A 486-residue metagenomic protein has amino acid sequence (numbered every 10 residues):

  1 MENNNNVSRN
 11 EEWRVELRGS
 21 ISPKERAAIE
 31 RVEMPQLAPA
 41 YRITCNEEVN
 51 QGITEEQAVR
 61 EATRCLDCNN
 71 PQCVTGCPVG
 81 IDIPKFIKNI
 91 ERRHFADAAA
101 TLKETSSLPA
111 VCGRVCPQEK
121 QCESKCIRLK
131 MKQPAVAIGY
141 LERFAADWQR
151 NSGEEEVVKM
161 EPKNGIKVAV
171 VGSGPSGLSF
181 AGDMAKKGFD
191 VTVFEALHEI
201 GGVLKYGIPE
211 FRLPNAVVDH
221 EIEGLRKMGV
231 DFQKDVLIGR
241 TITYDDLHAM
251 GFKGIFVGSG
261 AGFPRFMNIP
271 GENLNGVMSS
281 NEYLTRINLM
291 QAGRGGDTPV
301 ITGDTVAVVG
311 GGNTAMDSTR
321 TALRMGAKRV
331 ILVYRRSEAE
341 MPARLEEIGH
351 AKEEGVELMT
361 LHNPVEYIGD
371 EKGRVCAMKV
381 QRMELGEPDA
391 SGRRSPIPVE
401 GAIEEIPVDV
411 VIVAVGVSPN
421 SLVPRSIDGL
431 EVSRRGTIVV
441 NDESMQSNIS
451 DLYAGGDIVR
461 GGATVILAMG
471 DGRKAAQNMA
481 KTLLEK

Functional and structural regions predicted by a protein language model:
R42-E61, I81-R114, K132-M160, I287-N288: Ferredoxin-type iron-sulfur electron-transfer modules in oxidoreductases and energy-metabolism complexes
T63-K85, S107-K130: Local cysteine-cluster metal-coordination motifs and their immediate loop/turn environment, predominantly Fe-S cluster
F144-P162, H220-R240, P264-M325, S433-E443 (+1 more regions): Glycine-rich dinucleotide-binding loop and its adjacent helix/turn
P162, K167-V171, D219-I269, E366-K379 (+3 more regions): Feature captures the FAD/FMN-dependent oxidoreductase FAD-binding
K167-T192, A315-L323: N-terminal Rossmann-like FAD-binding beta1-loop-alpha1 element of flavoenzymes
D190-V193, L197-M228, F232, T319-E366 (+1 more regions): Rossmann-like dinucleotide-binding cores of NAD(P)H-dependent redox enzymes
N273-G303, P388-G462: FAD-site-proximal beta/loop scaffold in flavoenzymes
S318, I458-E485: A conserved FAD-binding loop/helix module that cradles the flavin
